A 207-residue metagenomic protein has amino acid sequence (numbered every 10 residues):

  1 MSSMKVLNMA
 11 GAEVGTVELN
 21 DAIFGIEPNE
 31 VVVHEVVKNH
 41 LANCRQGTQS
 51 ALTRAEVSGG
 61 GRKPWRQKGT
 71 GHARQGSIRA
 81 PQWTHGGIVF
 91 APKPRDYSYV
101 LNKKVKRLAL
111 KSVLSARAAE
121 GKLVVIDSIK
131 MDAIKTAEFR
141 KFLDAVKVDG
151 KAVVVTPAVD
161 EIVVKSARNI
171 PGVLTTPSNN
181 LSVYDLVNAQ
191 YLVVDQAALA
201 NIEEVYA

Functional and structural regions predicted by a protein language model:
M1-Q46, A91-A207: Extended polybasic, low-complexity segments that bind anionic RNA or targeting/receptor surfaces
M4, N8, E18, H40 (+4 more regions): Exposed boundary/loop context
Q46-Q49, A55: Short, structured surface segments that line ligand/substrate-binding pockets
R54-F90: Glycine/serine-rich anion-binding loops at beta->alpha junctions that coordinate negatively charged ligand groups
